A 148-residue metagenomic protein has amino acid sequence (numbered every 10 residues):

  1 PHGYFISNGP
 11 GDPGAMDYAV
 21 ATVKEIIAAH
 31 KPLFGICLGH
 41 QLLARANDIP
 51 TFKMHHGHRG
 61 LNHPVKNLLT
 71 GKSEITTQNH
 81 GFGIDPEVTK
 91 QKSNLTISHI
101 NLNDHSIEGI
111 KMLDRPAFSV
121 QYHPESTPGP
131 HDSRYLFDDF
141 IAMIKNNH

Functional and structural regions predicted by a protein language model:
P1-Y4: Short acidic/histidine-rich motifs immediately flanking catalytic phosphotransfer sites in two-component signaling
N8-I75, G81-P86, P130-F140, I144: Cysteine-nucleophile active-site neighborhood
F34, S98, F118: Conserved Rossmann-like nucleotide-binding pocket used by diverse enzymes that bind dinucleotide cofactors
G71-R115: Catalytic beta-strand/loop cores that center a nucleophilic Ser/Cys/Thr and support acyl-enzyme chemistry
V88-K90, K145-H148: Amphipathic alpha-helical interaction segments
I110-N147: A glycine-centered loop/beta-turn motif at secondary-structure junctions
